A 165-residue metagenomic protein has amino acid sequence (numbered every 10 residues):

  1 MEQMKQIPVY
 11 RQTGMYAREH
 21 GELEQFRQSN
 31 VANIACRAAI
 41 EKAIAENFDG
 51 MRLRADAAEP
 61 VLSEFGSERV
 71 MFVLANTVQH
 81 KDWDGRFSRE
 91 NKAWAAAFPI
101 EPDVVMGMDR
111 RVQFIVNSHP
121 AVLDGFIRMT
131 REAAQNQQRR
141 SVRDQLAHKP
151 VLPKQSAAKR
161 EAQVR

Functional and structural regions predicted by a protein language model:
M1-V164: Gram-negative host-targeted secretion-system effectors, predominantly Type III and Type IV, recognized via long
